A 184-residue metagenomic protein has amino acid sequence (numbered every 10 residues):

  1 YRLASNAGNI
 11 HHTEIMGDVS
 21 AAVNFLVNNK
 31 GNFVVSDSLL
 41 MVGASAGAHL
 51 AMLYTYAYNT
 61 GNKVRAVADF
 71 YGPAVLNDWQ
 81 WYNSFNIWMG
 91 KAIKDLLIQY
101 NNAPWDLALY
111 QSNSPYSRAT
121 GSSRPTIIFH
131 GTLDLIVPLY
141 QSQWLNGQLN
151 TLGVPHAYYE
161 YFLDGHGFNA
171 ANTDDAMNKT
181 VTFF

Functional and structural regions predicted by a protein language model:
Y1-D37, A170-A171, D175: Catalytic nucleophile-loop/oxyanion-hole region of alpha/beta-hydrolase and closely related hydrolase-like folds
Y1-S5, G72, Y161-L163: Active-site loop/turn elements of alpha/beta-hydrolase fold enzymes, especially the short glycine-/histidine-rich
A21-S84: Primarily recognizes the serine-hydrolase "nucleophile elbow" in alpha/beta-hydrolase and SGNH/GDSL folds
P73, T132-D134, L163-G165: Acidic beta-to-alpha connecting loop that harbors the catalytic carboxylate
D78-R118: Mobile cap/lid helix-loop segments that gate and shape the active-site cleft of serine hydrolases
P115-S123, Y140: Conserved serine/cysteine hydrolase catalytic core
S122, I127-H130, D134: Short beta-strand/loop motif that positions the catalytic acidic residue of the alpha/beta-hydrolase fold
L139-F184: C-terminal catalytic histidine-bearing segment of alpha/beta-hydrolase fold enzymes
